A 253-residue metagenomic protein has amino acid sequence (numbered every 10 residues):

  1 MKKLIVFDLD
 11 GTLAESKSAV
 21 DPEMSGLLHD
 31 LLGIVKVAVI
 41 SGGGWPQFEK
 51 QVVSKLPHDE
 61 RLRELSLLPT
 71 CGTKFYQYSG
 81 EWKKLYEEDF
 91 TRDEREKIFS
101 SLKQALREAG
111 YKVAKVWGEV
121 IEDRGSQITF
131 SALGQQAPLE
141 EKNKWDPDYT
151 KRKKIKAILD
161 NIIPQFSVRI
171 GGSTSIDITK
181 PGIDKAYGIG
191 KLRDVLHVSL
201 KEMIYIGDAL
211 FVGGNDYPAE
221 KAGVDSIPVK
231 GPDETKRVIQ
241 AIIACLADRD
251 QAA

Functional and structural regions predicted by a protein language model:
M1-L4, V20-D21, T179-P181, K185-A253: Mg2+-dependent phosphoryl-transfer enzymes with acidic/Ser/Thr/Gly-rich catalytic loops
K2, I34, L62-E64, G125 (+1 more regions): A general structural motif
K2-V6, E23-V35, I158, V195: A short, Lys/Arg-enriched amphipathic alpha-helix followed by its capping loop at the start of a domain
F7-D10, T70-G72, R124, S131-Q135: Short loop/turn segments at strand-loop or loop-helix junctions that form parts of catalytic or ligand-binding pockets
A19-W117: Active-site phosphate-binding/coordination module
E108, V113-I204, N215: Conserved acidic, metal-coordinating active-site core of Asp-based, Mg2+-dependent phosphoryl-transfer enzymes
